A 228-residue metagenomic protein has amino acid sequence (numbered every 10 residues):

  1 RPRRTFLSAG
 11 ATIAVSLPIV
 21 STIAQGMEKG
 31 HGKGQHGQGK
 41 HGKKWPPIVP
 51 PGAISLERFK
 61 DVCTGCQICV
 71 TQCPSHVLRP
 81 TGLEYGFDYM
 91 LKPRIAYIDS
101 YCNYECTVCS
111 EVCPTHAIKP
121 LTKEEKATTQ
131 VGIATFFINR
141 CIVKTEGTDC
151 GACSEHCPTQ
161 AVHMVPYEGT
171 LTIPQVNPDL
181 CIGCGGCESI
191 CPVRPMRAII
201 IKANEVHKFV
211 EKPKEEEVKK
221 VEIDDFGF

Functional and structural regions predicted by a protein language model:
R1-F228: Non-ligating segments of multi-cofactor redox enzymes
